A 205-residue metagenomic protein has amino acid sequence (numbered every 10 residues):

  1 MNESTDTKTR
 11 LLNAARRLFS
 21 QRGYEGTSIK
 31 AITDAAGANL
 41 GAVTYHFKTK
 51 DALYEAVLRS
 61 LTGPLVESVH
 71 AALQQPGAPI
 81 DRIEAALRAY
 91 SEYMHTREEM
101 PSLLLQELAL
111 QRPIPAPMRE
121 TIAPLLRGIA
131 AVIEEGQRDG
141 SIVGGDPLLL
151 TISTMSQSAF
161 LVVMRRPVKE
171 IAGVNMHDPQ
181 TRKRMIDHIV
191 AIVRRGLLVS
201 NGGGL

Functional and structural regions predicted by a protein language model:
R10, A14, L18-A52, A56: Helix-turn-helix
K50, V57, L61, L65 (+5 more regions): Hydrophobic/aromatic residues within well-ordered alpha-helical segments
Y54, H95-A116, R165-G173: Amphipathic alpha-helical segments used for helix-helix packing
E55-A85, E120, V132: Amphipathic alpha-helical linker/stalk segments
H70-S102, P147-T154, K183-I186, G202: Hydrophobic alpha-helical connector segments
D81, P117-T121, Q137-M155, G204-L205: All-alpha amphipathic helical-bundle segments outside canonical DNA-binding/catalytic cores that form hydrophobic
E92, T96, L126-D139, V143 (+1 more regions): C-terminal peripheral helix-coil segments that are non-catalytic and often amphipathic
